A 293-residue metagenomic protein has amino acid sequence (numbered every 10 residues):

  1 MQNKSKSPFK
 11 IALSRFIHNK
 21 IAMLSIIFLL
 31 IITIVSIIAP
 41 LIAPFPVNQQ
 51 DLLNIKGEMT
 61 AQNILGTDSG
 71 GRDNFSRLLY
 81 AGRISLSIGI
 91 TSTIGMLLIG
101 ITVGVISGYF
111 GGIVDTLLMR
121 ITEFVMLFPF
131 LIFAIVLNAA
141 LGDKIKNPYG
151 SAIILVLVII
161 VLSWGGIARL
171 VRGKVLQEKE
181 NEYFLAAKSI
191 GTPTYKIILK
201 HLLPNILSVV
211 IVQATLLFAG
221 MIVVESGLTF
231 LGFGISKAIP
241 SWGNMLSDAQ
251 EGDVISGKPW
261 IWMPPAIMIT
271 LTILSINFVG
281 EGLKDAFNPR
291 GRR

Functional and structural regions predicted by a protein language model:
M1-I101, I113, L131, G191 (+4 more regions): Gly/Trp-centered helix-boundary motif
L30-L41, D68, L97-S107, I159 (+1 more regions): Hydrophobic alpha-helical transmembrane segments
N74, L98-G100, G108-Y109, L118-R169 (+2 more regions): Generic hydrophobic transmembrane alpha-helix motif, especially the helices
R77-A81, I121, F128, V171 (+4 more regions): Short hydrophobic alpha-helical segments within the ABC transporter permease transmembrane module
I84-I88, V103, M119, I153-L157 (+5 more regions): Short alpha-helical transmembrane interface motifs in multi-pass membrane proteins
V105-Y109, A139-D143, G173, T229-F233 (+2 more regions): Transmembrane helix-loop junction
G111, R169-S208, K284-R293: Intracellular coupling helices
I132-V136, A140, V156, G166 (+2 more regions): Non-cytoplasmic
